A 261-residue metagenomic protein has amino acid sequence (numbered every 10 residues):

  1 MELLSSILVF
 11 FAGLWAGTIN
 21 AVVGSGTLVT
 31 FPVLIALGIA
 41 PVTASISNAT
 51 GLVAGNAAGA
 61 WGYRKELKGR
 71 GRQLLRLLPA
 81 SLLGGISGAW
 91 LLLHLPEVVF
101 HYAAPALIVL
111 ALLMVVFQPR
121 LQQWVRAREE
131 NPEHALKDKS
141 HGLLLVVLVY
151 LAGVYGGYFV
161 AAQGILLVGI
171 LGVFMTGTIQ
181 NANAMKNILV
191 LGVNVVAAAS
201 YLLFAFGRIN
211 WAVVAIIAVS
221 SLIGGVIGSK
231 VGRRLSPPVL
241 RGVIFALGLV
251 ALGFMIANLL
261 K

Functional and structural regions predicted by a protein language model:
M1-V42, R126-N183, A215: Selected transmembrane alpha-helices and immediately adjacent juxtamembrane segments of polytopic inner-membrane
S6, A49, A104-I108, L112 (+5 more regions): Residues within membrane-spanning alpha-helices of integral membrane proteins, especially the hydrophobic core/packing
F10, L14, T18, A49 (+10 more regions): Residue-level signature of the transmembrane alpha-helical core of multi-pass small-molecule transporters
G24, I39-A40, P96, T178 (+2 more regions): A helix-boundary/kink motif common to multi-pass secondary transporters, especially Major Facilitator Superfamily
S47-A106, V195-P238: Selective hydrophobic functional segments
A57-K68, A106-H134, L252-K261: Transmembrane helix exit motif
R70-A80, A104, E129-E130, A184-L189 (+1 more regions): Cytoplasmic-side transmembrane-helix entry/capping segments in multi-pass membrane proteins
S87-L91, V149-F159, V196-F206, A251-K261: Hydrophobic alpha-helical transmembrane segments in multi-pass integral membrane proteins
